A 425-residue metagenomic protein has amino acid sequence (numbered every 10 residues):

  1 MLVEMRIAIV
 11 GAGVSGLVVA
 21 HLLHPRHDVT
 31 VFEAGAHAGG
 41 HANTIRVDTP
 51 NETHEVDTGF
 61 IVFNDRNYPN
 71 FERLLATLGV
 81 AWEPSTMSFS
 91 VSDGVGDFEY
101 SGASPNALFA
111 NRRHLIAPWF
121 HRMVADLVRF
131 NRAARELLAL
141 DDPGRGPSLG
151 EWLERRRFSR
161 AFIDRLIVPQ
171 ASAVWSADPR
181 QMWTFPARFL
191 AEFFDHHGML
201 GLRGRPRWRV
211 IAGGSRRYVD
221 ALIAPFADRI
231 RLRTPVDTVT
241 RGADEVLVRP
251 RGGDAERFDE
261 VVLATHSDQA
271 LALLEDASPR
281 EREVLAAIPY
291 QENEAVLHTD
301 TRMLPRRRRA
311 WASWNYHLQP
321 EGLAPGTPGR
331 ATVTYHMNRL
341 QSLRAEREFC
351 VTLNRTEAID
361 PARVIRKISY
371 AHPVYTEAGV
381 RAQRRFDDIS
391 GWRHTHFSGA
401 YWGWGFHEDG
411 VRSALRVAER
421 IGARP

Functional and structural regions predicted by a protein language model:
L2, P235-A371: Mid-domain catalytic core of redox enzymes that form a hydrophobic substrate pocket/lid adjacent to a catalytic redox
M5-V31: N-terminal Rossmann-like FAD-binding beta1-loop-alpha1 element of flavoenzymes
S15, H37, D268: Conserved Rossmann-like nucleotide-cofactor binding loop
H24-D48: Glycine-rich FAD pyrophosphate-binding loop
I45-F71: N-terminal glycine-rich dinucleotide-binding loop that anchors FAD/FMN and/or NAD(P) in oxidoreductases
D65-A187, A191-E192: Mobile amphipathic helical/loop "lid" adjacent to a hydrophobic cofactor/ligand pocket
S101-S104, L323-P425: Conserved flavin/dinucleotide-binding core of flavoenzymes
A191-R251, E256: Helical element adjacent to the flavin cofactor pocket in flavoenzyme catalytic cores
